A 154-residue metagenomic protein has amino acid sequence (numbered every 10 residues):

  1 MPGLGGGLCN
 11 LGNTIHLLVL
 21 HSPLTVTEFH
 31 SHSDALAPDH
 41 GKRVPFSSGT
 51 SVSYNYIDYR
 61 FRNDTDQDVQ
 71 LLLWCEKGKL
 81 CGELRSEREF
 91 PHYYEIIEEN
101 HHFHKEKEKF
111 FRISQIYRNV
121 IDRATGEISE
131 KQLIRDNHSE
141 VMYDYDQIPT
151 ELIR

Functional and structural regions predicted by a protein language model:
M1-R154: Well-ordered beta-sheet/strand-loop patches within structured domains
